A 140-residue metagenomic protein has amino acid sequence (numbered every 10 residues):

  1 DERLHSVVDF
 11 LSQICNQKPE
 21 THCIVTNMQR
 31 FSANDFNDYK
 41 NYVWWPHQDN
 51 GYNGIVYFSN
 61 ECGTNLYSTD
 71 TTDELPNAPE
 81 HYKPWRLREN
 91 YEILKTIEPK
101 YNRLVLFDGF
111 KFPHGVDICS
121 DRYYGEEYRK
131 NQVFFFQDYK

Functional and structural regions predicted by a protein language model:
D1-W44: Non-heme Fe(II)/2-oxoglutarate
N34-K140: Catalytic core of non-heme Fe(II) oxygenases with the double-stranded beta-helix
